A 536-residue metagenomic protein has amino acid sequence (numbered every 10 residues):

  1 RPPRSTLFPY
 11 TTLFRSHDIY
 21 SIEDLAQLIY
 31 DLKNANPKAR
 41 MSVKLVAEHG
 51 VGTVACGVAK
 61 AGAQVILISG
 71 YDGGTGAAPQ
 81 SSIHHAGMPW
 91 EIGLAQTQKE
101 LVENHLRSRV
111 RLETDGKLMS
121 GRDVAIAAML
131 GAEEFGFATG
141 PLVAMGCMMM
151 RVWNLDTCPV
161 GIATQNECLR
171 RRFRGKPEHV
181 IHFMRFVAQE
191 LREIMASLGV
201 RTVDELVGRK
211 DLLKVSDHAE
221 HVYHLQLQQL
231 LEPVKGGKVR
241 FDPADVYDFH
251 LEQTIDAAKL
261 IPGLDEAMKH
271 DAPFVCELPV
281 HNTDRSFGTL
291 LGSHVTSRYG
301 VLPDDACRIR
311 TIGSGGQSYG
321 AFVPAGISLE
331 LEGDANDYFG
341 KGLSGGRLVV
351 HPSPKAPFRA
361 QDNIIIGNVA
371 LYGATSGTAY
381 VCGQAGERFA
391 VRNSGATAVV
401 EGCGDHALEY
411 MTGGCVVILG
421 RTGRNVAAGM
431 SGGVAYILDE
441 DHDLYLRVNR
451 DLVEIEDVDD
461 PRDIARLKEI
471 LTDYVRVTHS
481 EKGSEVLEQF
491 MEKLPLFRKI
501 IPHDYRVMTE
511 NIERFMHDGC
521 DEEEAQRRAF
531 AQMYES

Functional and structural regions predicted by a protein language model:
P2, T6-L13: Short, small-residue-biased leader/transition segments that mark boundaries at the very start of proteins
T11, G131-H224, Q228, P233 (+3 more regions): Mobile "lid/hinge" segments at catalytic clefts and subdomain interfaces of large enzymes
T11-D115, S120-M150, D156-T164, V203 (+6 more regions): Alpha/beta enzyme core
S16, S81-H84, R171-G175, V275 (+1 more regions): Short coil/turn segments at secondary-structure junctions
L45-G52, R111-R122, A144, V200-S216 (+5 more regions): A glycine-rich phosphate-binding loop feature that marks nucleotide/adenosyl-phosphate handling sites
W90-G93, N154, F183, V187 (+2 more regions): Catalytic-loop motifs flanking and including active-site residues across diverse enzymes
L169-R170, I181, I194-L198, V207 (+1 more regions): Long, distal/terminal scaffolding or interaction modules with repetitive or compositionally biased sequence
